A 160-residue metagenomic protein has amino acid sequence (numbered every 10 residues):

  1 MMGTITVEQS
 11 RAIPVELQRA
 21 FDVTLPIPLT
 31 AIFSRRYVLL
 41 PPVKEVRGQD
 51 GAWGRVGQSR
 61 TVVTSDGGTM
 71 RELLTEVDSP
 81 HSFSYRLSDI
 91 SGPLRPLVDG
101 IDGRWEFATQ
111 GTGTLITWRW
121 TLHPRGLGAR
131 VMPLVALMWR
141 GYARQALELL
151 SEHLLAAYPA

Functional and structural regions predicted by a protein language model:
M1-A52, A160: Hydrophobic ligand-binding cavity/cleft-lining segments
G3, L97-D102: Amphipathic hydrophobic-ligand
T4, P80-S82, G111-L115: A generic structural signal for beta-strand entry/edge sites
Q9-R11, M70-E76, I101-T109: Hydrophobic/aromatic beta-strand elements that line small-molecule binding cavities or substrate pockets in beta-rich
R19-T24, T30, R60, L74 (+4 more regions): Hydrophobic pocket/interface hotspot
I32, P42-P96, E148-A160: Glycine-rich portal/gate segments that line the openings of hydrophobic small-molecule binding cavities
S88-G92, R119-G126: Short, solvent-exposed aromatic-acidic interface loops
T121-A160: A conserved amphipathic terminal alpha-helix motif
